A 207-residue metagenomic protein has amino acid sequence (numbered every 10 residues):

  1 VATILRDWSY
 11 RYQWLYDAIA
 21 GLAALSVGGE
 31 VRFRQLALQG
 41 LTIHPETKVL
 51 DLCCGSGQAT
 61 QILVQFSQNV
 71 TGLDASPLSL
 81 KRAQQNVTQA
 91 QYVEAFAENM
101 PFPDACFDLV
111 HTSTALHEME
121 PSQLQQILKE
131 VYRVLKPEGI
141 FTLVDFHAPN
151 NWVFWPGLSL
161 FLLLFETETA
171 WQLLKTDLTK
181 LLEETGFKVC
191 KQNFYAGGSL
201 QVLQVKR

Functional and structural regions predicted by a protein language model:
V1-T42, Q58: Conserved class I S-adenosyl-L-methionine
T3-I4, G21-L22, S26, A59 (+2 more regions): C-terminal alpha-helical "lid/dimerization" subdomain adjacent to the S-adenosyl-L-methionine
K48, E138-I140: Short glycine-centered segments of the SAM/dcSAM-binding site in methyltransferase folds
L50-N99: Class I SAM-dependent methyltransferase SAM/SAH-binding core
H111: A conserved beta-strand element that flanks and buttresses the S-adenosyl-L-methionine
T114-A115: Short catalytic micro-motifs in class I SAM-dependent methyltransferases
Q125-P137: A short glycine-rich, Lys/Arg-flanked "PGG" loop and its adjoining helix->strand segment in the class I
L203-R207: C-terminal lobe and adjacent flexible extensions of AdoMet/dcAdoMet transferase-like proteins
